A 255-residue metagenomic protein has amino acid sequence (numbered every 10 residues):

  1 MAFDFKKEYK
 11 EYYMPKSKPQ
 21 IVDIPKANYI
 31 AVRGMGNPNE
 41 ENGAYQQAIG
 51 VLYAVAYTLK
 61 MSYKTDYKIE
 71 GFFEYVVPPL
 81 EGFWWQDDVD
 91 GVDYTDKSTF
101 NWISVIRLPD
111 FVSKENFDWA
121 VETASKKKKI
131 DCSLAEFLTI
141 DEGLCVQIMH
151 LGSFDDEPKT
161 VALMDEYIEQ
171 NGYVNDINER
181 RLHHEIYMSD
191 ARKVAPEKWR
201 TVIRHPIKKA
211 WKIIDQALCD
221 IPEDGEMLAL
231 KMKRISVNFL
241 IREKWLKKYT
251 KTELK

Functional and structural regions predicted by a protein language model:
M1-I221, A229-M232, S236, E243-W245: A solvent-exposed interaction/effector surface
K251-T252: Short, intrinsically disordered C-terminal tails of secreted or membrane-associated proteins
